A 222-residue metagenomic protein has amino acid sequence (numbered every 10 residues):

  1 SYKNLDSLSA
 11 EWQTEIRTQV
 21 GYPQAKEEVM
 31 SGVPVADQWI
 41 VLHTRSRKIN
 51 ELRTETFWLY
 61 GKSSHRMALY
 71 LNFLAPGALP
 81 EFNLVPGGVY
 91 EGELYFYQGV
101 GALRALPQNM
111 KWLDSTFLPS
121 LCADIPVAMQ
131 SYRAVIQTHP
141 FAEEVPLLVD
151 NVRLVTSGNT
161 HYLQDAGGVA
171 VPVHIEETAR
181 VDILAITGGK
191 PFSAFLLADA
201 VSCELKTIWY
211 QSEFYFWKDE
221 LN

Functional and structural regions predicted by a protein language model:
S1-K3, I16-Q19, P23-R45, G61-N222: Long, compositionally biased intrinsically disordered terminal regions
H43-K48, T56: Generic recognition of flexible, low-complexity loop/linker segments
I49-R53, G188: A short catalytic or substrate-binding loop motif that flags glycine-/basic-rich loops and adjacent residues that bind
T54-T56, S193: Broad gene-expression machinery/nucleic-acid interaction feature
